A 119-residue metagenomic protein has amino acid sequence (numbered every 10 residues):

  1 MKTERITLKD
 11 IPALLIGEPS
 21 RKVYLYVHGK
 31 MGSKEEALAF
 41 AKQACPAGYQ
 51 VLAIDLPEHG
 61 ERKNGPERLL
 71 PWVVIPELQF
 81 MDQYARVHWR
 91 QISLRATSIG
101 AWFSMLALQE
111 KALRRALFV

Functional and structural regions predicted by a protein language model:
M1-E18: N-terminal cap/lid segment of alpha/beta-hydrolase-fold proteins
R21-G29: Short beta-strand element of the alpha/beta-hydrolase
K30-K42: The serine-hydrolase catalytic nucleophile loop
E36, R68-V87: Alpha/beta-hydrolase active-site loop
A44-K63: Conserved alpha/beta-hydrolase
A96-S104: Gly/Ala-rich beta-loop-alpha elbow adjacent to hydrolase catalytic centers
A112-V119: A conserved short beta-strand
